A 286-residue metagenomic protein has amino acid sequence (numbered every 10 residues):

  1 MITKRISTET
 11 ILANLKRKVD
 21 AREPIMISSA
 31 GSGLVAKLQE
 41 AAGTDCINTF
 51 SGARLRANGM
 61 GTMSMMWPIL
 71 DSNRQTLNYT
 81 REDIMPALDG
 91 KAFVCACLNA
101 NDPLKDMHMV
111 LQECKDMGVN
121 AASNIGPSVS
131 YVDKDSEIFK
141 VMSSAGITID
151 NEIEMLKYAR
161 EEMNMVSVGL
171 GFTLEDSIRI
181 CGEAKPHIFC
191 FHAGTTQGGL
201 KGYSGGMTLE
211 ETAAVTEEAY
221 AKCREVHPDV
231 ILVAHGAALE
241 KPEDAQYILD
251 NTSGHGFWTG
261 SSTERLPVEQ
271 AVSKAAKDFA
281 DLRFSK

Functional and structural regions predicted by a protein language model:
M1-I6, A213-V233, L239-K286: Alpha/beta catalytic cores of nucleotide-metabolism and tRNA/nucleoside-modifying enzymes
M1-S29, K37-A41, E82-K91, F284-K286: N-terminal amphipathic alpha-helix/helix-capping segment at the start of soluble metabolic enzymes
L12-I27, A87-N99, Y158-L170, A219-A237: Short beta-strand/loop segments at the ligand-binding rim of alpha/beta enzyme cores
G33-A42, L104-E113, L174-A184, A237-G254: Catalytic cores of alpha/beta
V35, A42, C46, M63-D150 (+2 more regions): Active-site beta->alpha loop and helix N-cap motifs at the rims of alpha/beta catalytic domains
C46-N58, M117-D133, P186-G202, N251-A275: Glycine-rich phosphate-binding active-site loops on the catalytic face of alpha/beta enzymes
G59-L70, D133-K134, K201-T212, S262-K286: C-terminal helical cap(s) of enzyme catalytic domains, especially alpha/beta-barrels
I149-A184: Internal active-site segments that recognize and position negatively charged phosphoryl groups and nucleotide moieties
